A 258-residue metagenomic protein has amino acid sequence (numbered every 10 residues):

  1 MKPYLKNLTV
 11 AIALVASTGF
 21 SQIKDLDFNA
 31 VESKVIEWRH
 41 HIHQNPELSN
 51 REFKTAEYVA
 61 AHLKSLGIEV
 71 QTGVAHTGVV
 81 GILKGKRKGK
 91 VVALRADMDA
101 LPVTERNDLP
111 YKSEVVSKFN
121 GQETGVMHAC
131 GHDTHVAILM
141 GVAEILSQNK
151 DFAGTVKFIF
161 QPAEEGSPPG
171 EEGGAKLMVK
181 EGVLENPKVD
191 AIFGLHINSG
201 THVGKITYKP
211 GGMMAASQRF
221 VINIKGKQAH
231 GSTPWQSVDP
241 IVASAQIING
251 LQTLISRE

Functional and structural regions predicted by a protein language model:
M1-I23: Bacterial Sec-dependent N-terminal signal peptides
K2, A11-A13, Q71, K84 (+2 more regions): Generic marker of residues within folded, mature protein domains
P3, N7-L8, H40, D133-V136 (+1 more regions): Hydrophobic alpha-helical segments, especially transmembrane helices and their immediate juxtamembrane helical caps
P3-K6, K24-L26, M98, Q148 (+2 more regions): Intrinsic-disorder/low-complexity regions
A16-S17, V142, P240: Alpha-helical transmembrane segments and their juxtamembrane interfaces
Q22-M127, A137-A153: Acidic/His- and Gly-rich active-site-bordering loop/insert found across diverse amide/peptide-bond hydrolases
V115-M127, D133-T134, I145, F152-E258: Histidine/acidic-residue-rich, glycine-tolerant segments that coordinate divalent metal ions
